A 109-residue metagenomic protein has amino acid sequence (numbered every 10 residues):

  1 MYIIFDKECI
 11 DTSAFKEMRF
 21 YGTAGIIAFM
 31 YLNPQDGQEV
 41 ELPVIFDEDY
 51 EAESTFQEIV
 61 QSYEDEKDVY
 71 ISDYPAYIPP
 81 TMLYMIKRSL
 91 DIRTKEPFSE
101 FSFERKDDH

Functional and structural regions predicted by a protein language model:
M1-C9, S13-H109: Eukaryotic intrinsically disordered, low-complexity regulatory linkers and tails enriched in Ser/Thr/Pro
